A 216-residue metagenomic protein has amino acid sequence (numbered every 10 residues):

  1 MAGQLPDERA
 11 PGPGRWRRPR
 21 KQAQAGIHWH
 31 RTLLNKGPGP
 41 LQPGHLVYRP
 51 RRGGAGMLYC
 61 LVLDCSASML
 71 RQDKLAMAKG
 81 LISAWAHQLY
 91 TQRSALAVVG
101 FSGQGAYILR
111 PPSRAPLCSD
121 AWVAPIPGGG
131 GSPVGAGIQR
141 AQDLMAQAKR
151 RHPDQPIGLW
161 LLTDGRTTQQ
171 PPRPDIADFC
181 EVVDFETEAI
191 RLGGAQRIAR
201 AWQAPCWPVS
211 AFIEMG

Functional and structural regions predicted by a protein language model:
M1-G56, A115-P116, C206: Acidic/polar low-complexity segments with low predicted structural confidence
P11-K21, C65-S68, Q104-A106, V123-A124: Short hinge/gating elements
Q24-H28, G54-M57, D73, M77-G80 (+2 more regions): Charged, alpha-helix-enriched surfaces in structured cytosolic catalytic cores of large nucleotide-utilizing machines
K36, Q88, I126, L144-A148 (+3 more regions): Conserved, well-folded catalytic cores of nucleic-acid-processing and energy-transducing macromolecular machines
G54-P112, G137-R140, L144, G158-L162: Von Willebrand factor
A106, A115-I157, R166, D184-Q196: Von Willebrand factor
G165-S210: VWA/integrin I-like adhesion module and closely mimicked acidic/polar interface patches used
I213-G216: C-terminal "exit" segments of structured domains
